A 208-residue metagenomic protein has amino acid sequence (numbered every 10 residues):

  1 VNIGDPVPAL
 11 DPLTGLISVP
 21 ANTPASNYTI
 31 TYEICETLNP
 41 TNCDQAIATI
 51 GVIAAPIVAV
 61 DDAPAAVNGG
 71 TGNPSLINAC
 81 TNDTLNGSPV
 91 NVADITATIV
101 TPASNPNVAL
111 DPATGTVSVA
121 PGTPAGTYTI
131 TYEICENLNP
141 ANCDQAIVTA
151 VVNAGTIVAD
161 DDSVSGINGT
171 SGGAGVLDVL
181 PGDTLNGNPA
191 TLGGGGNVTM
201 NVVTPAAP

Functional and structural regions predicted by a protein language model:
V1-P20, N73-S118, G173-P208: Surface-exposed or secretory-pathway low-complexity segments enriched in glycine-proline and Ser/Thr/acidic residues
N2-V52, V100-V152, T204-P208: Acidic, turn/loop-rich segments in luminal/extracellular domains of secretory-pathway and cell-surface proteins
N27-E33, T37-P89, T127, T131-E133 (+1 more regions): Extracellular interdomain linkers/hinges and stalk-like, low-complexity segments in secreted or single-pass
